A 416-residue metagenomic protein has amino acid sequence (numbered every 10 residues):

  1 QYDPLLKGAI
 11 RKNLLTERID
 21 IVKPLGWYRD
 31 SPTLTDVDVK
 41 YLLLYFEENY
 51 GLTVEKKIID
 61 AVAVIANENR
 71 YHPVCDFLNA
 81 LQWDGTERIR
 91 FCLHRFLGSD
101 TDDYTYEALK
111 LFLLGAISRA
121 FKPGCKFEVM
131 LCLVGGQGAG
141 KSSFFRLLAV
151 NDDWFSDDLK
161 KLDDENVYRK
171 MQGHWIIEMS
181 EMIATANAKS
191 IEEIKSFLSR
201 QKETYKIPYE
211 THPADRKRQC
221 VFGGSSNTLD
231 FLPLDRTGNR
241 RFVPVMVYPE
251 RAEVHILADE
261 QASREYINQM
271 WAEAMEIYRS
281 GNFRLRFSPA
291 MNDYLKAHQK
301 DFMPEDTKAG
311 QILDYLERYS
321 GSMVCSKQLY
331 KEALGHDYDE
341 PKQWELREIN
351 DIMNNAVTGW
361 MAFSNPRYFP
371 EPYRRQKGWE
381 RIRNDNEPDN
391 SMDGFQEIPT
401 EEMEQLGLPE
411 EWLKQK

Functional and structural regions predicted by a protein language model:
Q1-F91, D103, E107, D339-E340 (+4 more regions): N-terminal nucleic-acid engagement/recognition segments and initiation subdomains in replication, restriction
V62-Q172, I176, L334: P-loop NTPase catalytic core of nucleic-acid-dependent motor ATPases
V167-Q172, I207-S225: AAA+/SF3 P-loop NTPase mechanochemical coupling elements
I176-L198, L232-G238: Conserved AAA+/SF3 P-loop NTPase catalytic/coupling segment centered on the Walker-B
I191-A214: Conserved catalytic/switch belt of AAA+ P-loop NTPases
L234-A252: A short helix-turn-beta junction within AAA+ P-loop NTPase domains corresponding to the substrate/partner-engaging
I277-G321: Conserved alpha/beta core segments of nucleic-acid transaction machinery
S326-Y338: DNA-recognition alpha helix
